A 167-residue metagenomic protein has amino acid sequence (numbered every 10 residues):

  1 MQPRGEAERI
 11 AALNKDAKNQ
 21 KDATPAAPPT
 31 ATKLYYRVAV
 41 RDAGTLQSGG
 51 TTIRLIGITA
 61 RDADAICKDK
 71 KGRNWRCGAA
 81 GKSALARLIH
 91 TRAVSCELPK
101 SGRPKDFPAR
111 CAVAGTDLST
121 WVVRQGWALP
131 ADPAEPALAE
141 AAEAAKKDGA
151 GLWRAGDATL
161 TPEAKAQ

Functional and structural regions predicted by a protein language model:
M1-Q167: Small beta-barrel nucleic-acid-binding modules, primarily SNase/OB-fold domains and secondarily Tudor-like barrels
